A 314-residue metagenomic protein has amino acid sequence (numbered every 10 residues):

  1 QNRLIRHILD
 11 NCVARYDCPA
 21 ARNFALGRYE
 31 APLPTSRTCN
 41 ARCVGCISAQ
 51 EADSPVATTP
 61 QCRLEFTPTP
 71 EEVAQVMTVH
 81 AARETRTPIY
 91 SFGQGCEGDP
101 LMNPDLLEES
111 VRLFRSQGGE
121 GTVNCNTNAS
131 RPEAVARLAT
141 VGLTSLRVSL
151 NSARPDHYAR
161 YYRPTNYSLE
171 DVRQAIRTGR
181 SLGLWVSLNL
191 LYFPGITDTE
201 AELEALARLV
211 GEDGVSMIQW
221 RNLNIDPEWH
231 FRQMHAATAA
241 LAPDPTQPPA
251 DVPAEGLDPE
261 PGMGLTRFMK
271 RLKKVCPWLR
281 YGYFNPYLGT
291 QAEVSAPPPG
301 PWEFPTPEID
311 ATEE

Functional and structural regions predicted by a protein language model:
Q1-G27: Flexible, acidic/Gly-rich N-terminal and inter-domain linker regions that tether and position cofactor-handling modules
Q1-N2, E204-E314: Auxiliary Fe-S-binding modules of radical SAM enzymes
E30, P34, Q50-E109, L113-A134 (+2 more regions): Core AdoMet radical
C39, C43-C46, F92: Short cysteine clusters
G95-E97, N128-S130, N151-A153, L191-F193 (+2 more regions): Active-site beta-loop-alpha junctions enriched in small/polar residues
E108-G118, A139, I176-G183, M269-K274: Surface-exposed amphipathic alpha-helices with a cationic face
Q117-C125, S181-L190, W278-Y281: Short beta-strand/loop segments at the ligand-binding rim of alpha/beta enzyme cores
P164-T165, A175-E202: Conserved strand-turn element in the central/C-terminal portion of the radical SAM core barrel that lines
